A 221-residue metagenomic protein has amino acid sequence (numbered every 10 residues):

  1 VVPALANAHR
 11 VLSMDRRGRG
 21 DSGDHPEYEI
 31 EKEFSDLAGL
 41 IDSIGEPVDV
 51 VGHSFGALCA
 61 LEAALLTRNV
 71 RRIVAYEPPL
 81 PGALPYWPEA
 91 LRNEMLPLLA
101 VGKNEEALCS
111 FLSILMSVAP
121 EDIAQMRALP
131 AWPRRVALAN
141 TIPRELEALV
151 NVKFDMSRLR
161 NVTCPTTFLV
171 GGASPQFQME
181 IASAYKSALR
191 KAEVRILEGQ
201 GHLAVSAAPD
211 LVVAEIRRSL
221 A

Functional and structural regions predicted by a protein language model:
P3-A6, L12-V51, F55, A214: Active-site loop/oxyanion-hole signature of alpha/beta-hydrolase fold enzymes
R16-G20, L80, G201: Alpha/beta-hydrolase active-site loop signature
E46-L84: Conserved hydrolase catalytic core segment
P78, G82-A131, P143-L146: Helix-rich cap/lid subdomain of alpha/beta-hydrolase
P130-D155: Hydrophobic, aromatic-rich cap/lid helix
V162, F168-V170: Short beta-strand/loop motif that positions the catalytic acidic residue of the alpha/beta-hydrolase fold
P175-I181: Conserved alpha/beta-hydrolase "acid-adjacent" motif
L197-D210: Catalytic histidine-centered segment of alpha/beta-hydrolase-like enzymes
